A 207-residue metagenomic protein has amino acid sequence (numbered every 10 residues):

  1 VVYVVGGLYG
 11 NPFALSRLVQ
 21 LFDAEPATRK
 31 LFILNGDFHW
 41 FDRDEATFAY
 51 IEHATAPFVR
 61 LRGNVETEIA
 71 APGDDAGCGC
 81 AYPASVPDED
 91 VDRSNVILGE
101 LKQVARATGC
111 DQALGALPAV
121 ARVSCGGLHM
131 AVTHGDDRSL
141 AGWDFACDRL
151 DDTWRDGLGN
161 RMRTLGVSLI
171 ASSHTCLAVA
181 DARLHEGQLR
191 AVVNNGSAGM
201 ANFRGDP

Functional and structural regions predicted by a protein language model:
V1-A54: N-terminal active-site segment of His-dependent metallophosphoesterases
V1-Y3, R122-A131, E186-A191: Beta-strand-turn-beta hairpins that frame and shape the catalytic cleft of phosphate-ester-processing enzymes
V5-G6, F32-D37, V59-N64, T133 (+2 more regions): Active-site neighborhood of phospho(di)ester-bond hydrolases with catalytic His/Asp-centered motifs
Y9-A14, H39-R43, V65-A71, R138-L140 (+2 more regions): Active-site environment of divalent metal-dependent phosphoester hydrolases
A27-R29, T55-P57, G127-L128, G166-V167 (+1 more regions): A general structural motif
E45, Y50-R122, H129, S139 (+2 more regions): Active-site neighborhood of divalent metal-dependent phosphoester bond hydrolases
D144-F145: Membrane-interfacial alpha-helical segments at the cytosolic side of multi-pass membrane proteins
D148-P207: Conserved beta-sheet core of the metallophosphoesterase superfamily
